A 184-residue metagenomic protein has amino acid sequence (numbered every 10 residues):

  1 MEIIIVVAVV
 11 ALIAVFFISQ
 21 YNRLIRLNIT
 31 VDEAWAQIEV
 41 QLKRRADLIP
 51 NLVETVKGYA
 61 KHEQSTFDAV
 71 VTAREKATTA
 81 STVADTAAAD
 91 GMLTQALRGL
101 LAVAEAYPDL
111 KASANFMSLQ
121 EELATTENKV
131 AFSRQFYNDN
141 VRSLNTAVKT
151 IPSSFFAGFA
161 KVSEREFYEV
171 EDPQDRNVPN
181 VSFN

Functional and structural regions predicted by a protein language model:
M1-N184: A helix-centric hydrophobic-segment signal that preferentially recognizes long, alpha-helical stretches used
